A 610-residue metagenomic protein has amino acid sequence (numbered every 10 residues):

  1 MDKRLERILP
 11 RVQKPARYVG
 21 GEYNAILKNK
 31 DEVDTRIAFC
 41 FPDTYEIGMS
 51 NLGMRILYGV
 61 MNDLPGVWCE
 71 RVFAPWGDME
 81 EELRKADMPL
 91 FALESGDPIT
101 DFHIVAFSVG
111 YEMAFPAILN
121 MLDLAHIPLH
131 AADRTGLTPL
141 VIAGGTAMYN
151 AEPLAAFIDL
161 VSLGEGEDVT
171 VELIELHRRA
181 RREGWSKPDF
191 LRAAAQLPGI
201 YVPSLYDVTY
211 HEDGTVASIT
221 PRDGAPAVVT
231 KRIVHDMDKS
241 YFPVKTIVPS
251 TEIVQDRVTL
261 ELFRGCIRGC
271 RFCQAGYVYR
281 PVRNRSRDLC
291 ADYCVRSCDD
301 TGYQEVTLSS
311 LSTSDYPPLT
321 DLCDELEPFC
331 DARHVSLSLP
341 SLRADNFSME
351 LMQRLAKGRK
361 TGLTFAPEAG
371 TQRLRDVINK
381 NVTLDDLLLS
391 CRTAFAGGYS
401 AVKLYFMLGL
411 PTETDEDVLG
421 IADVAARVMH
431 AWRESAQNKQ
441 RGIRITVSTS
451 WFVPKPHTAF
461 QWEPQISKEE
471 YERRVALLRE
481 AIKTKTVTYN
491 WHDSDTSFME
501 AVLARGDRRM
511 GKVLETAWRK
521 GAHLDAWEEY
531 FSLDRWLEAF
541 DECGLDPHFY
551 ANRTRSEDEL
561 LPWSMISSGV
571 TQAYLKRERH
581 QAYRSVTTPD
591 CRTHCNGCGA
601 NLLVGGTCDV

Functional and structural regions predicted by a protein language model:
M1-D31, I37-F39, T484-V610: Radical SAM enzyme core and accessory elements
I8-A38, Y45-E46, P203, T209-T259 (+2 more regions): N-terminal [4Fe-4S]-dependent radical SAM core
F39-D43, M61, V248-Q274, C298 (+2 more regions): N-terminal pre-triad scaffold of radical SAM enzymes
C40, M113, V295-K403, M407-T446 (+2 more regions): Conserved SAM/AdoMet-binding glycine-rich loop
N51, E252-D288, H594-V610: Canonical Radical SAM [4Fe-4S] cluster-binding loop centered on the CxxxCxxC motif and its immediate flanking residues
M54, A86, L122, A156-V161 (+8 more regions): Short secondary-structure boundary/capping segments
A74-P221, A459-D507, E515-E529: Glycine-rich beta-alpha loop elements in corrinoid/cobalamin-binding modules across cobalamin-dependent enzymes
A193-P203, L311-Y316, P340-N346, G409 (+4 more regions): A glycine-rich phosphate-binding loop feature that marks nucleotide/adenosyl-phosphate handling sites
